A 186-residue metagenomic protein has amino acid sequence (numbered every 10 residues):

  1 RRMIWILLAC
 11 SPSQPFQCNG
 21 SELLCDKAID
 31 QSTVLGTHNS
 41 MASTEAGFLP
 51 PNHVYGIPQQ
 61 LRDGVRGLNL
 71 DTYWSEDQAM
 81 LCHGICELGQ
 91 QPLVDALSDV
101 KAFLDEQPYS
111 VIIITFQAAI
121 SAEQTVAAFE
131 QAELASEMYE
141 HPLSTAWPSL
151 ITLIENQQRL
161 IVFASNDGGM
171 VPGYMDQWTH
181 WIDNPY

Functional and structural regions predicted by a protein language model:
R1-L7: Sec-dependent signal peptide recognition, specifically the positively charged N-region followed immediately by
P15-Y186: Catalytic cores of phosphodiester-bond hydrolases, prominently lipid phosphodiesterases
